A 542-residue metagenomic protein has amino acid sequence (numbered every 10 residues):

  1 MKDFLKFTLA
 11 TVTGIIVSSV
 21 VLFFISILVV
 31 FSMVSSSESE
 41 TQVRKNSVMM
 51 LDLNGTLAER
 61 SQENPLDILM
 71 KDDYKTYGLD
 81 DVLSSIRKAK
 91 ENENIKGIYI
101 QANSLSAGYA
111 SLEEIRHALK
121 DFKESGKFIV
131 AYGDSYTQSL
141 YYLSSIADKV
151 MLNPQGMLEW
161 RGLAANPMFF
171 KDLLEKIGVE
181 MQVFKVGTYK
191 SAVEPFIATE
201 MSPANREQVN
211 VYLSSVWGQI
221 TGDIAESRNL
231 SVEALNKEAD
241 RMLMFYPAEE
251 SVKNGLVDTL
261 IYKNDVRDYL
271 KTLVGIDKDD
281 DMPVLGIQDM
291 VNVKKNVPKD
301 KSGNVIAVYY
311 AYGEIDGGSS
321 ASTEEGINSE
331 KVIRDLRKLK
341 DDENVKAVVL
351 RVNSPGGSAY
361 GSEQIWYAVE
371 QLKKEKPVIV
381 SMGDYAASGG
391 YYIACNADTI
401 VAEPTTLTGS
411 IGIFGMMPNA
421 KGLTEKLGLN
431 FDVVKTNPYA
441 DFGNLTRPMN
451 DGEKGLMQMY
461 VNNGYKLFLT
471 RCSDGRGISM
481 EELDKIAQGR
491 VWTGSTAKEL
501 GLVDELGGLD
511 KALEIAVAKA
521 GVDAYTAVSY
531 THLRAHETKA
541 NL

Functional and structural regions predicted by a protein language model:
K2-Q42, N46: N-terminal type II signal-anchor transmembrane helix that functions as the membrane-insertion/stop-transfer segment
L5-T8, V12, V209, V332 (+1 more regions): Hydrophobic alpha-helical elements at and bordering transmembrane segments of multi-pass membrane proteins
K6, V12-L22, V252, L256-V284: Helix-enriched interaction subdomains in cytosolic or periplasmic regions, typified by TIR/SEFIR signaling/NADase cores
E40, S47-P167, P298-L423: Cleft-lining beta-strand/loop regions that shape enzyme active-site pockets
K171-K271, K421, E425-L500, D504-L506 (+1 more regions): Charged, glycine-interspersed solvent-exposed loop segments at helix/strand-loop junctions that cap or gate access
V266-V308, S322, I365, D523: Extracytoplasmic and endomembrane cell-envelope/extracellular-matrix remodeling and assembly machinery
D277-L285, A402-E403, F431-K435, E481-E482 (+1 more regions): Acidic/polar loop patches that form or flank catalytic/metal-binding clefts of enzymes that bind anionic ligands
T531-A540: Conserved small/polar residues in nucleotide/adenosyl-binding loops
